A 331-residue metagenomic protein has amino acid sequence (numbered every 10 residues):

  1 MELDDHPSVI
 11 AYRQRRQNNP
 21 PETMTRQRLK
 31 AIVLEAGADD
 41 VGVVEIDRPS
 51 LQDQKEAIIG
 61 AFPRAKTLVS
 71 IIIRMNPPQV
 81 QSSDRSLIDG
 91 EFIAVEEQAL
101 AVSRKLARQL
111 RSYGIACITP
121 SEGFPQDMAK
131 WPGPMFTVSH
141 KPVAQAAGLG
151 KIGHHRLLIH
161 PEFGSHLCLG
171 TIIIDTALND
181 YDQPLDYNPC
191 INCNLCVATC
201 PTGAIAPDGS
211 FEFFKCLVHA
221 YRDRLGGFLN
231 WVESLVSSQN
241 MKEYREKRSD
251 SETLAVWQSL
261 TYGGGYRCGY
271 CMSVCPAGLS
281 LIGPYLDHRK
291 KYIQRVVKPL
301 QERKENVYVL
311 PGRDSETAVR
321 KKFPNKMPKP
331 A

Functional and structural regions predicted by a protein language model:
M1-A101: Non-catalytic, usually N-terminal nucleic-acid engagement modules in DNA/RNA processing proteins
D5, A61-F62, V138, F228 (+2 more regions): Short alpha-helix boundary/capping motifs
N19, Q239, R303-V307: Short, flexible coil/linker elements and helix-boundary hinge sites characteristic of intrinsically disordered
V41-R48, V69, S112, A116-P125 (+1 more regions): Generic preference for hydrophobic/aromatic residues in regular secondary structure cores
Q52, A94-V296: Catalytic cores of enzyme domains
I59-A61, E252-S259, P311, K321-F323: Extended alpha-helical regions
G283-A331: Short hairpin/turn module used for nucleic-acid contact or packing/dimerization
